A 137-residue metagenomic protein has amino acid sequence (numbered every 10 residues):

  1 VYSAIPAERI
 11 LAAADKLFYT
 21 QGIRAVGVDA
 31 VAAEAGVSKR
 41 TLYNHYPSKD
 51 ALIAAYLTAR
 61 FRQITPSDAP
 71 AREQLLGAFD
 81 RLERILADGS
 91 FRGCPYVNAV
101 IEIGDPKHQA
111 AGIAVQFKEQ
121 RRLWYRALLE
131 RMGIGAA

Functional and structural regions predicted by a protein language model:
V1-Q21, A25-V37, A51: Basic, helix-initiating cap at the start of DNA-binding domains
A35-Y46: Short hydrophobic/aromatic patch on the recognition helix
Y46, A51-R60, S67: Alpha-helical DNA-contacting segments of helix-turn-helix folds
A55, T65-R92: Hydrophobic alpha-helical connector segments
D68-G77, P106-M132: Amphipathic alpha-helical packing segments from all-alpha helical-bundle domains
D88-G112: Amphipathic alpha-helical segments used for helix-helix packing
G135-A137: Hydrophobic alpha-helical segments that form the core of small-molecule binding pockets and/or dimer interfaces
